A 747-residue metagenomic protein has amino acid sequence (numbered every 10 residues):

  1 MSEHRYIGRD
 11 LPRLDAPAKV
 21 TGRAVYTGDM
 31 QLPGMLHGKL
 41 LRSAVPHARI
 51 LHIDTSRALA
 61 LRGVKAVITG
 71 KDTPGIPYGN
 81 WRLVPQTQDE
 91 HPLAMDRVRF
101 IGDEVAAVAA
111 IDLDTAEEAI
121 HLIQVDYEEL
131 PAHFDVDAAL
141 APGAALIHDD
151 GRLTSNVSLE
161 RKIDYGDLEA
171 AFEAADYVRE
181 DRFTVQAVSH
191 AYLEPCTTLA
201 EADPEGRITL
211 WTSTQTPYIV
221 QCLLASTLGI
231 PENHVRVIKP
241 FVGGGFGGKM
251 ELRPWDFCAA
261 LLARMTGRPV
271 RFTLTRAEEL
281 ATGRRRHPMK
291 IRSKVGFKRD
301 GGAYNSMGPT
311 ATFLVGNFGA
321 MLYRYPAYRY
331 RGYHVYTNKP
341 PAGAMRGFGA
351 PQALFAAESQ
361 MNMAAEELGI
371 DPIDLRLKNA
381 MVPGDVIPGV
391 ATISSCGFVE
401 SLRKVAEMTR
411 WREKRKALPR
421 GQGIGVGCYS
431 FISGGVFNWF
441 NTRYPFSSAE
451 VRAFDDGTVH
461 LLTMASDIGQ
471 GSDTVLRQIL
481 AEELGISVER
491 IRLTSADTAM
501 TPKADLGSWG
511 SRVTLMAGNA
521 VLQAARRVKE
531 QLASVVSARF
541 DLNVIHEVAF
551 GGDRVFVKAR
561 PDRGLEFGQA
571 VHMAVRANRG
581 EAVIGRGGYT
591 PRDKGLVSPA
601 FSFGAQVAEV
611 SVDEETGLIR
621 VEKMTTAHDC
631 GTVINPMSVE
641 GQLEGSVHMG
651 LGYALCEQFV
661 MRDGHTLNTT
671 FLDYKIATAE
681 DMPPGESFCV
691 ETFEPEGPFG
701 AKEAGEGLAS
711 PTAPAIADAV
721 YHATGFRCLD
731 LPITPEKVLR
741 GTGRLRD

Functional and structural regions predicted by a protein language model:
M1-S158, V178-D181, W255, M265 (+1 more regions): Flexible, low-hydrophobicity surface segments
S2-H4, Q88, T115-A139, E160 (+6 more regions): Gly/Pro-rich active-site capping loops and adjacent beta-alpha segments that organize cofactor/substrate pockets
H37-I50, E104-A110, R346, A357 (+2 more regions): Short, well-ordered beta-strand elements within core beta-sheets of diverse protein domains
G63-A66, H234, G485, R490: Glycine-centered tight turns that cap/initiate beta-strands
D96-R97, P231-H234, I238-K239, L262-T275 (+1 more regions): Conserved catalytic cysteine-centered active-site region of acyl-thioester-dependent Claisen-condensing enzymes
A145-L228, N379-T458, L667-C689: Helix-loop-helix junctions that connect adjacent transmembrane helices in secondary transporters/permeases, recognized
G245-G267, R271-L274, S472-L480: Thiamine diphosphate
D371-N379: Short, well-structured alpha-helical segments that form the helix of a local strand-helix-strand
